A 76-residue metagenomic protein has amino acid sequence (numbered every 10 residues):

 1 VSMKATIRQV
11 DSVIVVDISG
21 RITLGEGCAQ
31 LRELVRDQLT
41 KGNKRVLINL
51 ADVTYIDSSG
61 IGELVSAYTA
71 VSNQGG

Functional and structural regions predicted by a protein language model:
V1-D17: Short beta-strand/loop segment at the start of cytosolic alpha/beta domains
R21-G76: Amphipathic alpha-helical interaction surfaces in cytosolic regulatory modules
